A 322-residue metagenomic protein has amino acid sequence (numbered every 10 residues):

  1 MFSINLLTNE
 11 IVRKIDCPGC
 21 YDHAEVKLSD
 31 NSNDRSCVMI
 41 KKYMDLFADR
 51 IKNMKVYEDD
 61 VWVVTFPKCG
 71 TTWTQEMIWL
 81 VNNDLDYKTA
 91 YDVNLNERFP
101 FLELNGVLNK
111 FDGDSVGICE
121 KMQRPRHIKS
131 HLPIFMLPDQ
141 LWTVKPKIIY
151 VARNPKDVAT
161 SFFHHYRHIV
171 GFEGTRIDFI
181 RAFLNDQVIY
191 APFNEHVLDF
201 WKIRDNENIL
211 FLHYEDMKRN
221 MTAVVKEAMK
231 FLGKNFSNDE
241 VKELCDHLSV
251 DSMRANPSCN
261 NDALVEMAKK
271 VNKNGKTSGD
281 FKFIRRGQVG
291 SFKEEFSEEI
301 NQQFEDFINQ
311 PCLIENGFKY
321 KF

Functional and structural regions predicted by a protein language model:
M1-L212, K269-K270, N274-F322: PAPS-dependent sulfotransferase catalytic domain
T72-D84, L212-F236, L244, S252: PAPS/PAP-binding and catalytic site of the sulfotransferase fold
K156-A159, T222-K226, V241, N301: An amphipathic alpha-helix signature
F236-S237, S297: Helix N-cap / loop-to-helix initiation motif
V241-H247: Acidic/histidine-enriched alpha-helical segments
H247-T277: Short acidic/His-enriched helical or mixed secondary-structure segments at domain edges of catalytic enzymes and some
